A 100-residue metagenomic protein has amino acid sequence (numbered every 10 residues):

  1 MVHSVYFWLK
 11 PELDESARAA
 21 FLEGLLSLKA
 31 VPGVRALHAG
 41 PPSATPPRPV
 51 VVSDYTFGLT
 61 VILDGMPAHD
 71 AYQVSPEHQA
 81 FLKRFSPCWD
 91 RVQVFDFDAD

Functional and structural regions predicted by a protein language model:
M1-A39: N-terminal first-folded block
V2-L9, P46-Q73: Short, well-ordered beta-strand segments in beta-rich or mixed alpha/beta enzyme and ligand-binding folds
A19-G33, I62-F95: An amphipathic, aromatic/His-enriched active-site/gating alpha helix that lines ligand/cofactor pockets
G40-S53, L82-D100: Glycine-rich beta-strand-turn "strand-cap" elements at beta-sheet edges
